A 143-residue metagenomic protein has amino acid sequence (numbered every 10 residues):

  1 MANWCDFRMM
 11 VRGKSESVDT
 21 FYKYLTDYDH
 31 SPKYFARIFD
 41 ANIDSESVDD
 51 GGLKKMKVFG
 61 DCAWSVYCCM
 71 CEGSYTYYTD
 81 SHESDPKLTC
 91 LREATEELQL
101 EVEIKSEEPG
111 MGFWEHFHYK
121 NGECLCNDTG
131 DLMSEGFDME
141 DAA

Functional and structural regions predicted by a protein language model:
M1-D29: Short, extreme N-terminal segment that most often corresponds to the first beta-strand
Y24-Y28, Y34-A143: Charged interaction segments
